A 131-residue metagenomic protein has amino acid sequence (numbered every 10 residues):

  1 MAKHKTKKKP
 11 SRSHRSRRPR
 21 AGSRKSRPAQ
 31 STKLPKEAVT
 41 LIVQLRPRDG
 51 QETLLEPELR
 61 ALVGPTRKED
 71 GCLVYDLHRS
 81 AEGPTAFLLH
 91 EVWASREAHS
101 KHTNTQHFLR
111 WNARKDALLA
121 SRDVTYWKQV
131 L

Functional and structural regions predicted by a protein language model:
A2, A61-L73, V92-Y126: An amphipathic, aromatic/His-enriched active-site/gating alpha helix that lines ligand/cofactor pockets
A2-V39, L77-T85, N112-L131: Glycine-rich beta-strand-turn "strand-cap" elements at beta-sheet edges
A38-R46, D76-T103: Short, well-ordered beta-strand segments in beta-rich or mixed alpha/beta enzyme and ligand-binding folds
R46-L54: Short, surface-exposed ligand-recognition loops at beta-strand->loop->(often short) alpha-helix junctions that present
Q51, T85, H107: Short phosphate-engaging motifs
E56-R60: Conserved GNAT-fold acetyl-CoA-binding loop/helix
